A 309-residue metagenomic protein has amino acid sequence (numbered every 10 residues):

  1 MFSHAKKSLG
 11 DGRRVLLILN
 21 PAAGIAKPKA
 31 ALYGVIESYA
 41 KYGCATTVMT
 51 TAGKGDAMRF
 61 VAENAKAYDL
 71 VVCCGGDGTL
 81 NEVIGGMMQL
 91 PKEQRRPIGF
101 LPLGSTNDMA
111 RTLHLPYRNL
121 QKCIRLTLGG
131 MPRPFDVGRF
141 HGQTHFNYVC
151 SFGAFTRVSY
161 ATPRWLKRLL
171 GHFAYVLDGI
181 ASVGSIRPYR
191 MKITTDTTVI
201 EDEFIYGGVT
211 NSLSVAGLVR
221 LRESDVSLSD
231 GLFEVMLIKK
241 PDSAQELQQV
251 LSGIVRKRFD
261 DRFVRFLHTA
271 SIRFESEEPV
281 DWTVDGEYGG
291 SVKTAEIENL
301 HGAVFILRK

Functional and structural regions predicted by a protein language model:
M1-C74: ATP/NTP phosphate-donor binding region
F2-A5, T195-T197, E201, S227 (+1 more regions): ATP/nucleoside-binding phosphotransfer catalytic cores, i.e., glycine-rich phosphate-binding loops
R13, R96, A270: Nucleotide donor/acceptor-binding cores
Y42, T51, L90-Y206: Catalytic core of DAGKc-family lipid kinases
T79-K92: Short Gly/Thr/Asp-enriched flexible loops that form oxyanion-binding sites at enzyme active sites
S151, F155, G208-S224, Y288: Glycine-rich phosphate/pyrophosphate-binding beta-alpha loops
L166-A174, V219, E223-Q245: Gly/Ser/Thr-rich active-site loops/lids in small-molecule metabolic enzymes that frequently grip phosphoryl groups
